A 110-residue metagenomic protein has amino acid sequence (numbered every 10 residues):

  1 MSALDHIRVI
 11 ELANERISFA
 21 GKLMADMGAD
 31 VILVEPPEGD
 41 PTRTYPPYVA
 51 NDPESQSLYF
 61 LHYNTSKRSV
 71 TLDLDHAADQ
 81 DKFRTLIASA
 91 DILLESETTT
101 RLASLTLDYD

Functional and structural regions predicted by a protein language model:
M1-D110: N-terminal helix-loop segment corresponding to the beta1-alpha1 unit of nucleotide/adenylate-binding folds
